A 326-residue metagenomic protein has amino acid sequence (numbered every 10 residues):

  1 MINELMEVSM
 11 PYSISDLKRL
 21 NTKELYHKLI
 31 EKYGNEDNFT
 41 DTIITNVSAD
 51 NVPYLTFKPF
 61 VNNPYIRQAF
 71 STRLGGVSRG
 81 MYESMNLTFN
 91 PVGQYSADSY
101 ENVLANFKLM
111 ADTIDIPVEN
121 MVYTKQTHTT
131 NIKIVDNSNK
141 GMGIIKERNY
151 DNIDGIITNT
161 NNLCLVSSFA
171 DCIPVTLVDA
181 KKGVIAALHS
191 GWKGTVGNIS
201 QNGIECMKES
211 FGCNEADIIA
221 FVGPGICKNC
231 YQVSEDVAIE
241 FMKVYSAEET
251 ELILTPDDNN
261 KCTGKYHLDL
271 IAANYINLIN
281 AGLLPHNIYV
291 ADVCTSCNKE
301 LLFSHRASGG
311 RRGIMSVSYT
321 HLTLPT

Functional and structural regions predicted by a protein language model:
I2-L322: Active-site microenvironment for binding and transforming phosphate-containing groups
